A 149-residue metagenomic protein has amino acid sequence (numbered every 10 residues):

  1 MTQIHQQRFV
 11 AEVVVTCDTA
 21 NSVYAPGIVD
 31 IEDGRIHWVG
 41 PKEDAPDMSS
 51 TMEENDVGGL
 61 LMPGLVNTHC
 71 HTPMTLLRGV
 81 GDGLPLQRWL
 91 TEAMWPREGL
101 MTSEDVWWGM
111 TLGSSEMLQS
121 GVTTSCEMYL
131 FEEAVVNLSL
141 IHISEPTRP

Functional and structural regions predicted by a protein language model:
M1-M48: N-terminal metal-binding scaffold of metallo-dependent hydrolase/deaminase domains
E12, V29, G34, G58 (+3 more regions): Divalent metal-coordination and catalytic microenvironments
D44-M62: Active-site metal-binding motif and surrounding structural segment of the metallo-beta-lactamase
M62-P63, P146: Short, proline-centered helix/strand-breaking motifs
G64-T75: Histidine-centered catalytic micro-motifs
L76-W108, S115, S144: Active-site gating loops and adjacent loop-to-helix segments of metal-dependent hydrolytic enzymes
T102-L130: Hydrophobic alpha-helical hairpins/lids featuring a short glycine-rich hinge
S139-P149: Residue-level detector of conserved catalytic or cofactor/ligand-binding positions in enzyme active sites
